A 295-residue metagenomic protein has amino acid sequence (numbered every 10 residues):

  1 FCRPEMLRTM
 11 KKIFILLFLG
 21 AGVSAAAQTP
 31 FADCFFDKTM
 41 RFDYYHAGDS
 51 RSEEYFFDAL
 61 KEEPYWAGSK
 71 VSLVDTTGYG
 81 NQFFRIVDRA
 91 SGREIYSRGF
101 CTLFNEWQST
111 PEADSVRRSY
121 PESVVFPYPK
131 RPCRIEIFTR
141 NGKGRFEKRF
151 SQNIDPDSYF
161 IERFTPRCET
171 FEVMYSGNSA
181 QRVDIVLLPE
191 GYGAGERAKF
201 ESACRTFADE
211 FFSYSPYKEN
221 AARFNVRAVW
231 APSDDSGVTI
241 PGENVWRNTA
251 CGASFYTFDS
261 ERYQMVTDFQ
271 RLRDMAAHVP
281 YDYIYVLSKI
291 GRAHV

Functional and structural regions predicted by a protein language model:
R3, L7-I13: Positively charged n-region of N-terminal signal peptides that target proteins for export
K12-G22: Sec-dependent N-terminal signal peptides
L16-F18, L73-D75, A113-S115, V124-F126 (+3 more regions): Residues embedded in well-ordered secondary-structure elements
A25-A27: Boundary at the C-terminal end of the N-terminal hydrophobic targeting segment
T29-F31: Intrinsically disordered, low-structural-confidence terminal and linker regions
C34-Y159: Beta-strand-enriched, solvent-exposed domains that form extended recognition/catalytic surfaces
D157-A222, A228-I240, N244-D259, M265 (+2 more regions): Fold-level signature of zinc-dependent metallopeptidase catalytic domains
A293-V295: Conserved small/polar residues in nucleotide/adenosyl-binding loops
